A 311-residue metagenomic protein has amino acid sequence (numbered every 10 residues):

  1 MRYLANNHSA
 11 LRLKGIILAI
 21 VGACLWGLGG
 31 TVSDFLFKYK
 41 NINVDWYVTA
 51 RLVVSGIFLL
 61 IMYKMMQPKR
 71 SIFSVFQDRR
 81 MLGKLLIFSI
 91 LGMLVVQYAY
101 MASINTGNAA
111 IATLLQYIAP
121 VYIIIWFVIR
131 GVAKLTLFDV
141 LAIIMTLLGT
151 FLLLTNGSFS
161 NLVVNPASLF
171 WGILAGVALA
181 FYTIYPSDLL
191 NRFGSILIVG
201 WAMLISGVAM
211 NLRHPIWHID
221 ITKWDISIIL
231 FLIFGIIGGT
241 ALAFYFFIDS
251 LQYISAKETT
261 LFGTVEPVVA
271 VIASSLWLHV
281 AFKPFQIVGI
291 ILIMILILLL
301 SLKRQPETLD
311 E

Functional and structural regions predicted by a protein language model:
M1-A50, N161-D188, V208, D310-E311: Glycine-/small-residue-enriched transmembrane alpha-helix faces in small-molecule transporters and effluxers
L13-L18, D45-M65, I87, L141-L148 (+2 more regions): Hydrophobic alpha-helical transmembrane segments of multi-pass integral membrane proteins, especially transporters
A23, A50, M93, Q97 (+3 more regions): Helix-helix packing/entry segments at the starts of transmembrane helices
G27, T31, V53, I90-L94 (+8 more regions): Hydrophobic/small/kink-forming positions within alpha-helical transmembrane segments of polytopic membrane proteins
L36, Y47, R51, S103 (+9 more regions): Hydrophobic/aromatic residues within transmembrane alpha-helices of multi-pass small-molecule transporters
F58, A119-I144, V268-V288: C-terminal transmembrane-helix exit sites in multi-pass transporters
L59, Y63, L135-N156, M210 (+2 more regions): Hydrophobic transmembrane alpha-helices of multi-pass small-molecule transport proteins
Q67-A110, L152, I236-I254: Specific transmembrane alpha-helical segments of multi-pass solute transporters/efflux pumps, especially DMT/EamA
